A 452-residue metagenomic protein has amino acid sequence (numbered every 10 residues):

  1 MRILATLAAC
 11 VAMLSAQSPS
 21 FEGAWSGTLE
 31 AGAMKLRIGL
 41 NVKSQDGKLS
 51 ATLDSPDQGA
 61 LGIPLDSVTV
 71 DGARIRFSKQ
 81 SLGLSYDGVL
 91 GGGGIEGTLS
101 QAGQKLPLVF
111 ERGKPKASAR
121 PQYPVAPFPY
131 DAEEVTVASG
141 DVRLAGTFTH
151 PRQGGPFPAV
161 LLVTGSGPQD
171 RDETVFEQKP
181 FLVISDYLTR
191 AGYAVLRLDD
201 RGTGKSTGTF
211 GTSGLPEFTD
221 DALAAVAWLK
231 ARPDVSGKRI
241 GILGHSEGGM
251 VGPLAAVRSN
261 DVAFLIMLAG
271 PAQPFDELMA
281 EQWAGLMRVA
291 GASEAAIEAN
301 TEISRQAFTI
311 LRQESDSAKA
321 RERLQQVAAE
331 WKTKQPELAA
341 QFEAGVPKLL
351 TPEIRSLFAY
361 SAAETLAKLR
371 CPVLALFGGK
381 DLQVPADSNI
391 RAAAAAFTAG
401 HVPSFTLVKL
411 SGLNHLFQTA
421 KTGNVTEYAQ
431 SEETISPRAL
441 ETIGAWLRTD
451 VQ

Functional and structural regions predicted by a protein language model:
Q17-G91, E96-K105, P121-Y123, Y130 (+1 more regions): Central antiparallel beta-sheet cores of small beta-barrel/beta-sandwich binding domains
P115-G155: N-terminal cap/lid segment of alpha/beta-hydrolase-fold proteins
P156-G167: Short beta-strand element of the alpha/beta-hydrolase
T174-V195: Short amphipathic alpha-helix adjacent to the substrate-entry channel of hydrolases
P180, T212-P233: Alpha/beta-hydrolase active-site loop
A224-A296: Primarily recognizes the serine-hydrolase "nucleophile elbow" in alpha/beta-hydrolase and SGNH/GDSL folds
I266-K368: Accessory cap/linker subdomain of secreted extracellular hydrolases
L369, A375-F377: Short beta-strand/loop motif that positions the catalytic acidic residue of the alpha/beta-hydrolase fold
